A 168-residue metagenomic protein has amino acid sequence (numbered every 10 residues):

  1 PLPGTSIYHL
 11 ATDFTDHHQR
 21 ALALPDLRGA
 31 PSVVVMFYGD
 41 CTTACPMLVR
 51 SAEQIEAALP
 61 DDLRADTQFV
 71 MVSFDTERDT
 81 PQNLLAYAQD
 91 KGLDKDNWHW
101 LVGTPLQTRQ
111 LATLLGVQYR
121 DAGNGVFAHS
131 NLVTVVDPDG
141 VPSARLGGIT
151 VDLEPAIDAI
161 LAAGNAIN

Functional and structural regions predicted by a protein language model:
P1-P25, R50: N-terminal "domain-start" segment that seeds a small globular fold
I7-H9, P31, A128-S130: Short, small/polar residue-rich loop motifs at catalytic or cofactor-binding pockets
L24-A52: Short active-site neighborhood of thiol/selenol oxidoreductases, capturing the structured segment around
P31, Y38, E56-L63, K91 (+4 more regions): Sec/Tat-exported extracytoplasmic proteins
V33-V34, F69, V133: Hydrophobic beta-strand anchors of alpha/beta hydrolase catalytic cores
V49-L111: Structural microenvironment flanking redox-active thiols in thiol-disulfide oxidoreductases
N97-W98, R109, T113-A122, V126-T134: Structural micro-motif
A122-N168: Thiol-/selenol-based redox modules, centered on thioredoxin-like and closely related oxidoreductase domains
